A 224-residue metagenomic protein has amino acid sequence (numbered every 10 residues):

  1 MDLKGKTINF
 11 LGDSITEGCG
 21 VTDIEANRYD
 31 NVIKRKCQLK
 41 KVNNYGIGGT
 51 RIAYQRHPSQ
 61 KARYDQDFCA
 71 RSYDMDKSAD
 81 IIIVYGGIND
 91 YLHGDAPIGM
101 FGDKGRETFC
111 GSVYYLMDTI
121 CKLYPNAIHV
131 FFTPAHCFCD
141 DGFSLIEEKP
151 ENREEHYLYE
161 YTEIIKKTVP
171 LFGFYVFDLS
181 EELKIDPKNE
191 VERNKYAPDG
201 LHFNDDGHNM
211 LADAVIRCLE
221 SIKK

Functional and structural regions predicted by a protein language model:
M1, F10, E17, L179-P187: Short alpha-helical interface patches
D2, T7-N9, I15-E107, G111: Conserved SGNH/GDSL esterase-like catalytic core that processes O-acyl groups on lipids and polysaccharides
L11-G12, F132: Short hydrophobic segments within beta-strands
Q66-K224: Alpha-helical cap/lid subdomain in secreted, periplasmic, or secretory-pathway luminal O-acyl-processing enzymes
